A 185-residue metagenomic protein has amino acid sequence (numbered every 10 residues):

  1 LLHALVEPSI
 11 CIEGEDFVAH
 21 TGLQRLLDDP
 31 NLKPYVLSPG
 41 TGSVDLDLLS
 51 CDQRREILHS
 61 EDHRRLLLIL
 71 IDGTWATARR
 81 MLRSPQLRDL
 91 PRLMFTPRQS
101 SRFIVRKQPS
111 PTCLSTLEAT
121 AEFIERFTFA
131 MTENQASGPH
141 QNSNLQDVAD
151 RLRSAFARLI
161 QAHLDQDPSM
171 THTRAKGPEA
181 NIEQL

Functional and structural regions predicted by a protein language model:
L1: Histidine-anchored nucleotide/phosphate-binding helix
A4-L5, R126: Residues at alpha-helix termini
L5-R80, S84-L87: S-adenosyl-L-methionine/SAH cofactor-binding core of RNA-modifying enzymes
L67-L68, W75-L185: C-terminal folded domains that constitute the principal catalytic or ligand-binding module of multi-domain proteins
